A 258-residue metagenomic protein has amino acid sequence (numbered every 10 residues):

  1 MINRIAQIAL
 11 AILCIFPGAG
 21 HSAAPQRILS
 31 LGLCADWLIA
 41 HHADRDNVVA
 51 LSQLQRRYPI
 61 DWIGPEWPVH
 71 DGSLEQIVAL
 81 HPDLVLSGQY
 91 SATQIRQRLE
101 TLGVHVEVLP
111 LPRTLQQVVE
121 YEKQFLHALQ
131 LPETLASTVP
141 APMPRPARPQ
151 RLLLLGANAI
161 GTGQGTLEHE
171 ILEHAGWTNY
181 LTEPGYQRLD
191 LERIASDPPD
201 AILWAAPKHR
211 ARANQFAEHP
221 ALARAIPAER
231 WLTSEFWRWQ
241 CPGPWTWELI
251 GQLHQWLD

Functional and structural regions predicted by a protein language model:
A6-P17: Bacterial N-terminal signal peptides
G20-P25: Boundary at the C-terminal end of the N-terminal hydrophobic targeting segment
Q26-H41, F125-G176, W239: Basic- and aromatic-lined ligand-binding clefts that recognize polyanionic substrates
Q26-R27, L31, T93, R113-P132 (+2 more regions): Structured C-terminal subdomain patch of bacterial secreted/periplasmic proteins
R27-Y90: A short, structured surface patch at a secondary-structure boundary
Q53-P59, E66, T162-Q187: Alpha-helical, coiled-coil/dimerization segments enriched in small aliphatic residues
G64-E75, P112, P184-E192: Short helix-initiation/N-cap motifs at beta->coil->alpha
L74-H81, L102, D190-A201: Short helices/loops that flank or line small-molecule/ion binding pockets
